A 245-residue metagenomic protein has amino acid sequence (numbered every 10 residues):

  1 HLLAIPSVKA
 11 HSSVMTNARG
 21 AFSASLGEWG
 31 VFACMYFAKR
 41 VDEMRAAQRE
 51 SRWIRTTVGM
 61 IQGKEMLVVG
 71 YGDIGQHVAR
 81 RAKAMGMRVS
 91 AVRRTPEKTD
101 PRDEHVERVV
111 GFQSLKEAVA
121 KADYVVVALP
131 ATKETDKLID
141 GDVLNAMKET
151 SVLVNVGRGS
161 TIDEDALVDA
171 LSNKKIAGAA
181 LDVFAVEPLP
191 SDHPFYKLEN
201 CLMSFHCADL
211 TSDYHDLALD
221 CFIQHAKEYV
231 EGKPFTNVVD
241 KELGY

Functional and structural regions predicted by a protein language model:
H1-L2, R93-T99: Short, polar loop motifs at secondary-structure junctions
H1-R45, G59: Phosphate/diphosphate ligand-binding glycine-rich loop within oxidoreductases
S12, Q62-E65, G141, T150: Phosphate-coordination loops involved in phosphoryl transfer and adenosine-cofactor binding
V14-W29, E43, A185-Y245: C-terminal helix-to-coil terminal segments
E43-H77: Glycine-rich NAD(P)-binding loop of Rossmann-like domains
E65, A84-R88: Residues at the starts of beta-strands that form the adenosine-phosphate
A79, K83, L171-S172: Gly/Ala-rich phosphate-binding loop of Rossmann-like dinucleotide-binding domains, activating on the conserved
P96-P194: Rossmann-like adenosine-cofactor binding region
